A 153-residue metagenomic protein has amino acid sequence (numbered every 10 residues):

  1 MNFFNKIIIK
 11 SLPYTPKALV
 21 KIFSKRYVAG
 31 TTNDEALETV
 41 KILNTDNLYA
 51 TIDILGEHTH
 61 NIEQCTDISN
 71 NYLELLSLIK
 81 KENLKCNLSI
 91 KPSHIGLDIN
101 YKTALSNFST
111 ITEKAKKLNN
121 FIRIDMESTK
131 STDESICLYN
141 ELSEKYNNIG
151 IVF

Functional and structural regions predicted by a protein language model:
M1-I99, A104-I122, C137-N147: Alpha/beta catalytic barrel-like cores
F121-T132, G150-F153: Short, surface-exposed recognition loops or helix-turn segments adjacent to catalytic cores
